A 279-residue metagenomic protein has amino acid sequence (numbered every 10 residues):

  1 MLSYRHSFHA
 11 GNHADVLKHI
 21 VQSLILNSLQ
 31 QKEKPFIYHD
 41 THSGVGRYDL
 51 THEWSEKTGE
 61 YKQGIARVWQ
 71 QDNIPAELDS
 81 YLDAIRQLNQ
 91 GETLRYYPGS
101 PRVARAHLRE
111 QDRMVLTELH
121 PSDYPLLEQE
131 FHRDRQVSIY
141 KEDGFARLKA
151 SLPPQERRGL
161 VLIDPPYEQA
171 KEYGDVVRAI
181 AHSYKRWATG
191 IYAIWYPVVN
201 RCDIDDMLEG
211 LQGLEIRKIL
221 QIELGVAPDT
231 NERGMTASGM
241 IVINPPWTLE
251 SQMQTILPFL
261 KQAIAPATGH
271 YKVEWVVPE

Functional and structural regions predicted by a protein language model:
M1-E279: Class I S-adenosyl-L-methionine-dependent methyltransferase catalytic core
